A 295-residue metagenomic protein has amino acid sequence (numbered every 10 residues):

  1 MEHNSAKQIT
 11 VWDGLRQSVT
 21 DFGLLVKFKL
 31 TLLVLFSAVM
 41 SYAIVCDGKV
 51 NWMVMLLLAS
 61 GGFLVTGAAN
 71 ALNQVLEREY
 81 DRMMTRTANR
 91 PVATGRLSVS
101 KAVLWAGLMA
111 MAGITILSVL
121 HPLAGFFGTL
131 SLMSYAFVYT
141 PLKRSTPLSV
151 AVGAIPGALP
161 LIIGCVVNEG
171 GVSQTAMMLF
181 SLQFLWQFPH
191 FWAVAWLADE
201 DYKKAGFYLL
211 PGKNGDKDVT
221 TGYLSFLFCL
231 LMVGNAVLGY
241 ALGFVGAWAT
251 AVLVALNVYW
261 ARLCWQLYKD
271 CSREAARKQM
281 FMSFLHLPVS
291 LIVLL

Functional and structural regions predicted by a protein language model:
E2-Q17, L76-L97, W192-V219: Cytosolic, membrane-interface loops and tails of multi-pass inner-membrane proteins
K27-I44, I155-A158, P288: The first (N-terminal) embedded transmembrane alpha-helix
F36-R78, R86, A110, I114 (+2 more regions): Membrane-embedded alpha-helical segments that form the functional core of polytopic membrane enzymes, especially those
L64-A71, M133-P141, L182-D199, V233 (+1 more regions): Transmembrane alpha-helical segments that form the membrane-embedded catalytic/substrate-channel core of multi-pass
R86-A124, D216-Y240: Multi-pass membrane catalytic core of lipid/isoprenoid biosynthesis enzymes
S98, D216-T220, A261-V289: Interfacial loop-to-transmembrane junctions
V99-V167: Intramembrane alpha-helical segments
I162-V172, M232-L238, H286-L295: Hydrophobic alpha-helical transmembrane segments in multi-pass integral membrane proteins
